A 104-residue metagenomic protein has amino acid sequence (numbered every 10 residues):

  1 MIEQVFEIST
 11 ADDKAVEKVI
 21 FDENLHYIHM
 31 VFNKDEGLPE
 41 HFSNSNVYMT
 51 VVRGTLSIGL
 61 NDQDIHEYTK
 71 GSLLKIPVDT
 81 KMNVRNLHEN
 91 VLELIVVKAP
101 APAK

Functional and structural regions predicted by a protein language model:
M1-H26: A short, N-terminal "cap"/entry segment at the start of jelly-roll beta-barrel domains of the cupin/DSBH fold
H26-S43: Conserved short histidine dyad/triad with adjacent acidic residue
H29, P39, Y48, D64-I65: Short, surface-exposed secondary-structure edge patches
S45-L56, N61: Glycine- and acidic-residue-biased ligand/ion/polar-headgroup-sensing regions
Q63-V78: Short acidic-glycine-tyrosine-enriched beta hairpin
V78-P102: Ligand-binding loop in jelly-roll beta-barrel domains
